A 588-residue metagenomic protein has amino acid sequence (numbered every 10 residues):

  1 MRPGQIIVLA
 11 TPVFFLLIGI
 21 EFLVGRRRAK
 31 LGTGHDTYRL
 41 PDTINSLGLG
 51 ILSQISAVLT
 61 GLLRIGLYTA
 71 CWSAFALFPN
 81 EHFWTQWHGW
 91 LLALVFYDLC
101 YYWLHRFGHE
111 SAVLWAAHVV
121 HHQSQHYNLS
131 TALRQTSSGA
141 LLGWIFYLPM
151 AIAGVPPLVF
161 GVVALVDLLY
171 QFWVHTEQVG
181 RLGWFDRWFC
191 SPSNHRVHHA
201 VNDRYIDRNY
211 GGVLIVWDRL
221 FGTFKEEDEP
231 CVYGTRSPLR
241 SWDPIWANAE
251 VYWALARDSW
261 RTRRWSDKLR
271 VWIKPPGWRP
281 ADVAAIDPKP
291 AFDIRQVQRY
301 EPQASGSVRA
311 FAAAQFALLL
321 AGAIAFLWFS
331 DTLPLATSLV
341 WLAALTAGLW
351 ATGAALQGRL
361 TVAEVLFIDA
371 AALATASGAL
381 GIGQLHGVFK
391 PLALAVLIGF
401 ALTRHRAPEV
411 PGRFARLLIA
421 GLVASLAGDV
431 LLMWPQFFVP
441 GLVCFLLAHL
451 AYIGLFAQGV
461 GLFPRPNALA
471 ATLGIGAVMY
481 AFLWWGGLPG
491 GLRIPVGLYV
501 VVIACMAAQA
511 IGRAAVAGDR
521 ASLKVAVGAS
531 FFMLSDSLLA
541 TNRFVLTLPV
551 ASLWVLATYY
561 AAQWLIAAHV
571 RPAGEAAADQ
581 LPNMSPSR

Functional and structural regions predicted by a protein language model:
P3-E21, D42-G66, G89-D98, S137-L168 (+2 more regions): Alpha-helical bilayer-embedded segments of polytopic membrane proteins, i.e., transmembrane/intramembrane helices
F15-V24, V95-E110, L165-G180, S191-V197 (+4 more regions): Transmembrane alpha-helical segments that form the membrane-embedded catalytic/substrate-channel core of multi-pass
L16-R27, A57, A372-L380: Alpha-helical transmembrane segments of multi-pass membrane proteins
G19-I44, V388: Membrane-interface helix-loop junction between the first two transmembrane segments
I51-L63, F83-R240: Membrane-embedded catalytic scaffold of the fatty acid hydroxylase/desaturase
L59-P79, Y102-E110, L380-G383, T403-G412 (+1 more regions): Transmembrane alpha-helix boundary signature
H126, E177-Q315: Cytosolic/stromal cytosol-facing helical appendages immediately following the last transmembrane segment
L360-R588: Polytopic alpha-helical membrane-helix bundles and their juxtamembrane interface segments in multi-pass membrane
